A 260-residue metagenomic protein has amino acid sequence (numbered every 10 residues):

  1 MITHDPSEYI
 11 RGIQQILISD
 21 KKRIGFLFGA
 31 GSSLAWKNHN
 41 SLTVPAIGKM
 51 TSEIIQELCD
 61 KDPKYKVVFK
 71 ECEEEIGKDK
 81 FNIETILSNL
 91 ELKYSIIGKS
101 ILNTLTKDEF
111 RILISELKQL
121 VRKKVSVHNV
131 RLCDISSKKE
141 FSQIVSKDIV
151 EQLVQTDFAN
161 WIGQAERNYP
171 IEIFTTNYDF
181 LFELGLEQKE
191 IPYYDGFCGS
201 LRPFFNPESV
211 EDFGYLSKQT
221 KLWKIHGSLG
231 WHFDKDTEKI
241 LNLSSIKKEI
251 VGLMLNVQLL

Functional and structural regions predicted by a protein language model:
M1-L184: Gly/serine-rich nucleotide phosphate-binding loop at the start of the catalytic core of nucleotide/ADP-ribose-handling
S19-R23, R167-P170, T176, Y215-T220 (+2 more regions): Short, well-ordered loop/turn elements at secondary-structure boundaries
T51-E53, C198-S200, I246-G252: Glycine-rich loops and low-complexity Gly/Arg-rich segments that provide flexible linkers or classic glycine-based
I55-D62, R202-K218: Short, flexible loop segments at boundaries between secondary-structure elements
E71-K78, S217-I225: A general structural signal for short secondary-structure boundary/capping elements
G185-Q188, D236-T237: Short acidic, glycine/serine/threonine-rich loops at helix termini
K189-R202: A short alpha->loop->secondary-structure connector
Q219-L260: Eukaryote-biased recognition of electropositive, low-complexity segments and basic polyanion/acidic-motif-binding
